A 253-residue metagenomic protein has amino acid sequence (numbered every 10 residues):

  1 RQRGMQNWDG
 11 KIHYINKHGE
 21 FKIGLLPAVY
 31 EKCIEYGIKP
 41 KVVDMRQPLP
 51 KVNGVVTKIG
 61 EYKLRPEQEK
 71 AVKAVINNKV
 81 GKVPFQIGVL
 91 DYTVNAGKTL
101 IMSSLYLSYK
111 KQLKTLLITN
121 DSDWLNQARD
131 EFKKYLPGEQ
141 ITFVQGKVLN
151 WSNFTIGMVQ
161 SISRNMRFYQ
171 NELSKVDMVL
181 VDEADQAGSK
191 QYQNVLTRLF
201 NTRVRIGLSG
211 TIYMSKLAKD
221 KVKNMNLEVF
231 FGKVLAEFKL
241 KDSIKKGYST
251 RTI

Functional and structural regions predicted by a protein language model:
R1-D44: N-terminal accessory nucleic-acid engagement/regulatory domains that precede and modulate ATP-driven motor cores
V29, D177-M178, E183-T252: Post-DEXD/H (motif II) to motif III coupling segment of the RecA-like Helicase ATP-binding lobe
P50-Q68: Dynamic helix-loop-helix/coil hinge segments at AAA+ ATPase domain boundaries and subdomain interfaces
P66-G81: Pre-Walker A adenine-sensing motif
N78-L107: Walker A/P-loop
L107, K111, T115, S122-K147: Conserved helix-turn-beta segment of the N-terminal RecA-like "Helicase ATP-binding" lobe in SF1/SF2 helicases
L117, T155-M158, R203-G210: Structural recognition of the conserved hydrophobic beta-strand(s) that form the central parallel beta-sheet of P-loop
Q145-M178, G188-T197: Conserved helix/coil segment N-terminal to the catalytic DExD/H
